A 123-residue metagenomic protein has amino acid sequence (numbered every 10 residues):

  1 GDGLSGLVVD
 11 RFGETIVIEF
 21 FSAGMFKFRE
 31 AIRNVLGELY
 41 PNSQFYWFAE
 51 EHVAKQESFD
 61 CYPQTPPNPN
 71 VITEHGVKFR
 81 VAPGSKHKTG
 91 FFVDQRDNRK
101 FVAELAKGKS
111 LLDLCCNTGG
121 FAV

Functional and structural regions predicted by a protein language model:
D2-D10, K27-F92, K100: Non-catalytic substrate-recognition/targeting regions of SAM-dependent transferases
T15-F20: Carbohydrate-binding surface patches
V93-K109: Conserved alpha-helix/loop element of class I SAM-dependent methyltransferases that forms part of the SAM/SAH-binding
E104, T118-V123: Conserved SAM-binding loop of SAM-dependent methyltransferases across substrates and taxa, primarily the Class I
G108-N117: Conserved class I S-adenosyl-L-methionine
